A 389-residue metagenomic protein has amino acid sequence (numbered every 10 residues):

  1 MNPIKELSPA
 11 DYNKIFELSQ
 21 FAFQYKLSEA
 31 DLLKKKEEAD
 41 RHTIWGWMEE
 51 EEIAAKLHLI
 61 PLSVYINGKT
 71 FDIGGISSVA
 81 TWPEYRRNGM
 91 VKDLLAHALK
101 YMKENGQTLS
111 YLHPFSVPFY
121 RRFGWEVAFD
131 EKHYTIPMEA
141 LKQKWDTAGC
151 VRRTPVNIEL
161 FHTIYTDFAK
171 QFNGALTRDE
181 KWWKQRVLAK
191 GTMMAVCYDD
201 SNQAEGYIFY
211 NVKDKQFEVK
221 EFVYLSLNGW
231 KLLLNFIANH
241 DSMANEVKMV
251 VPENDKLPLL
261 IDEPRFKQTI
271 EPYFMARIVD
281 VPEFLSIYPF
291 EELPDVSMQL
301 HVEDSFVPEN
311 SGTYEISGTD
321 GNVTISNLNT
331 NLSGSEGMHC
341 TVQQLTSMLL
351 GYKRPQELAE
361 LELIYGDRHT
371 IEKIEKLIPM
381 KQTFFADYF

Functional and structural regions predicted by a protein language model:
M1-P61, G68-G75, L141-E180, K213-F217: Short amphipathic alpha-helix that is part of the acyltransferase structural core
K35-R41, R186-K190, S347-L349: Short loop/turn motifs at secondary-structure junctions and domain boundaries
Y85-H97, N228-L232: Conserved acetyl-CoA pyrophosphate-binding loop and the N-cap/start of the following alpha-helix in GNAT-like
L95, K100-P114, S242-P252: Conserved GNAT acetyl-CoA-binding A-motif
Y120, W125: Conserved active-site tyrosine of GNAT-family acetyltransferases
E126-Q143, E221-N228, N235-G337, V342-Q344 (+1 more regions): Active-site/acyl-donor-binding loops of N-acyltransferases
E131-K220, Y224-H240, P282-P294, M298: Amide-forming acyltransferase catalytic core, primarily the GNAT-like/NAT-type and related acyltransferase folds
